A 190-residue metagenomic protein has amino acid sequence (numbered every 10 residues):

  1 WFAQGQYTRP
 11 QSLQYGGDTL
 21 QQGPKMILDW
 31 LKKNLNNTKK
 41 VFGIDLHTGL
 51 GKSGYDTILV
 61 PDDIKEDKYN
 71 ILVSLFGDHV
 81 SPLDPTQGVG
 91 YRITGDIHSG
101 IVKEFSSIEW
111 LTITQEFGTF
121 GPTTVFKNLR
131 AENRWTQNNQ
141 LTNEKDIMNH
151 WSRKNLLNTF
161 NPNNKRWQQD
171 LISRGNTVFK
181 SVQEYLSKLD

Functional and structural regions predicted by a protein language model:
W1-D190: C-terminal accessory segments enriched in acidic
